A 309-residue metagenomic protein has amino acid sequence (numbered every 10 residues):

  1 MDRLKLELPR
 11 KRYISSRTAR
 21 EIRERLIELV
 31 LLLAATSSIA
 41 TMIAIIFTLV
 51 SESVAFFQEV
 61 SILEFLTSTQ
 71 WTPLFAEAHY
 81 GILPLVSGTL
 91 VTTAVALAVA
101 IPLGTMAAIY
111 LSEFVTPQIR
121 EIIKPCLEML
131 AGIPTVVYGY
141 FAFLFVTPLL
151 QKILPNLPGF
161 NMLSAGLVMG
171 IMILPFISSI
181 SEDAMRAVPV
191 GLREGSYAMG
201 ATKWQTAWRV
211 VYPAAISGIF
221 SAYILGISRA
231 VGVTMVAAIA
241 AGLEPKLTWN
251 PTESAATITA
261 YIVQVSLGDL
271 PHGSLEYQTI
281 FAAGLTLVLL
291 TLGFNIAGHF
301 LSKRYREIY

Functional and structural regions predicted by a protein language model:
M1-A35, G298-Y309: Transmembrane alpha-helical segments of polytopic membrane transport and secretion proteins
R12-V30, V50-A96, T116-P117, Q264-Y277: Periplasmic/extracellular loop-to-transmembrane helix junction in inner-membrane transport proteins
A40, T89, T93, L97-T105 (+7 more regions): Hydrophobic positions within alpha-helical transmembrane segments of bacterial inner-membrane proteins
L103-A142, I180, I308-Y309: Cytoplasmic-entry segments and transmembrane alpha-helices of multi-pass inner-membrane transporters
E128-I173: Generic hydrophobic transmembrane alpha-helix motif, especially the helices
K152, A237-V288: Interhelical loop and adjacent transmembrane-helix boundary motif in polytopic membrane transport permeases
I180-S181, M185, Y197, K203-A241: Transmembrane alpha-helices
E182-R186, V190, Y197, L267 (+1 more regions): C-terminal transmembrane helix and the adjacent membrane-cytosol boundary/short C-terminal tail of inner/organellar
